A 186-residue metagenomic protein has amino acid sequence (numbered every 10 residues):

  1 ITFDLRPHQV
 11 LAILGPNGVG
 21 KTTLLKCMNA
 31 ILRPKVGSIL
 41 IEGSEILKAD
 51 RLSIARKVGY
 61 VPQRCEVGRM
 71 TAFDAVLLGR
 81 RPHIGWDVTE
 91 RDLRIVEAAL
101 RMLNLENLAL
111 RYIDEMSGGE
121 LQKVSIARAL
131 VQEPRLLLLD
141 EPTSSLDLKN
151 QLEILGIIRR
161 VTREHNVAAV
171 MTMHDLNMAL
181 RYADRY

Functional and structural regions predicted by a protein language model:
L14-P16: The feature captures the beta-strand-to-loop junction immediately N-terminal to the Walker
N29: Helix-to-loop junction immediately C-terminal to a conserved catalytic motif
G37-E45, I54: Conserved ABC transporter NBD signature motif
E90-L108: Conserved ABC ATPase "signature" region
Y112-M116, E120: Conserved ABC ATPase signature
V131-R135: A short, proline-enriched helix->beta-strand linker immediately N-terminal to the Walker B motif in ABC-type P-loop
L137-D140: Catalytic Walker B motif of ABC-type/P-loop ATPase nucleotide-binding domains
M173-H174: H-loop/switch region of ABC-family ATPase nucleotide-binding domains
